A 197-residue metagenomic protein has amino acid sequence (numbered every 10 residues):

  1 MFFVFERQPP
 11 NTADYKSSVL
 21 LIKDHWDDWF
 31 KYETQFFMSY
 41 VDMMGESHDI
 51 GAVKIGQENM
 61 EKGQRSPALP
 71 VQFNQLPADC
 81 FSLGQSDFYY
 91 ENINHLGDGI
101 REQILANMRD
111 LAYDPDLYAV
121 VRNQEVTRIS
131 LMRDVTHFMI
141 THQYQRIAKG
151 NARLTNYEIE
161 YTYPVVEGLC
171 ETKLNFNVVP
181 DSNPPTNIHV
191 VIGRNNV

Functional and structural regions predicted by a protein language model:
M1-N151: Long, basic/Gly/Ser/Thr-rich N-terminal segments that mediate initial subcellular attachment or targeting
A148-S182: N-terminal pre-Walker A segment at the start of P-loop NTPase domains
N187-I188: Conserved N-terminal flank of the Walker A/P-loop in ABC nucleotide-binding domains
V191: Hydrophobic anchor at the beta1->P-loop junction of P-loop NTPases
R194-N195: The conserved Walker
